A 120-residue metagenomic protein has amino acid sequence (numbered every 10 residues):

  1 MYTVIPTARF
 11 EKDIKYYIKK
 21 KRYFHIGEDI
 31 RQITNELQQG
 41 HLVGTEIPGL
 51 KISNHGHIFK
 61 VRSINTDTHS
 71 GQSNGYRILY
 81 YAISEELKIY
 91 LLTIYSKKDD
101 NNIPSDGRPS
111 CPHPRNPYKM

Functional and structural regions predicted by a protein language model:
M1-Q72, E85-E86, S96-M120: Basic, Lys/Arg-enriched alpha-helical interface segments
S73-I78: Short, surface-exposed coil-to-beta transition loops
Y80-L92: Short, well-structured beta-strand
